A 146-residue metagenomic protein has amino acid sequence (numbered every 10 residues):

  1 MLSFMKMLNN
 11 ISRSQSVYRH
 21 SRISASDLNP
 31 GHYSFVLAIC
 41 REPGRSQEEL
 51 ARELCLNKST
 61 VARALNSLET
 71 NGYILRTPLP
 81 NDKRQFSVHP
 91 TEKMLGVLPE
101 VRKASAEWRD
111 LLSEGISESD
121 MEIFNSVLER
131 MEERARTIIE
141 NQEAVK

Functional and structural regions predicted by a protein language model:
M1-S26, A38, P90: N-terminal leader segment of winged-helix/HTH proteins
F4, G31-H32, K93, D120: N-terminal positioning helix adjacent to the helix-turn-helix/winged-helix DNA-binding module
L8-I11, Q15-Y18, L54, M94-S113 (+1 more regions): Alpha-helical linker/hinge and terminal dimerization helices associated with HTH transcriptional regulators
N9, L37-A38, R52, E69 (+2 more regions): A cross-family signal for key residues in well-ordered alpha-helices that form functional helical elements
S16, N66-S126: Charged, amphipathic alpha-helical coiled-coil/dimerization segments
V17-T60: N-terminal helix-turn-helix DNA-binding core of bacterial DNA-binding proteins
S21, S67, R130: Alpha-helical DNA-recognition elements
E118-K146: C-terminal regulatory/oligomerization modules of transcriptional regulators
